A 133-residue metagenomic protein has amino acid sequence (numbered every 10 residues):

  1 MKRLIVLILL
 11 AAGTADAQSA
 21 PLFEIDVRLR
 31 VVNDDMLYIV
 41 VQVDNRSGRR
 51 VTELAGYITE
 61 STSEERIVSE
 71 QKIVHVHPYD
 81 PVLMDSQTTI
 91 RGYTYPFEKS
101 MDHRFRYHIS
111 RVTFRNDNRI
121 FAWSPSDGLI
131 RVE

Functional and structural regions predicted by a protein language model:
R3-G13: Sec-dependent N-terminal signal peptides
A17-V40, R46, W123, D127-E133: Low-complexity, acidic Ser/Thr/Pro/Gly-rich terminal tails and inter-domain linkers that flank the onset of structured
V43-N45, E60, T94, V112: Hydrophobic beta-strand positions in extracellular immunoglobulin-like domains
R49-R66: Short acidic, flexible loop segments centered on an aromatic residue
E65-Q71, I120-A122: Surface-exposed loop/edge segments in extracytoplasmic proteins
E70-D117: Short, solvent-exposed, Trp/other aromatic-anchored flexible loops in extracytoplasmic proteins
R115-P125: Beta-sandwich strand segments
